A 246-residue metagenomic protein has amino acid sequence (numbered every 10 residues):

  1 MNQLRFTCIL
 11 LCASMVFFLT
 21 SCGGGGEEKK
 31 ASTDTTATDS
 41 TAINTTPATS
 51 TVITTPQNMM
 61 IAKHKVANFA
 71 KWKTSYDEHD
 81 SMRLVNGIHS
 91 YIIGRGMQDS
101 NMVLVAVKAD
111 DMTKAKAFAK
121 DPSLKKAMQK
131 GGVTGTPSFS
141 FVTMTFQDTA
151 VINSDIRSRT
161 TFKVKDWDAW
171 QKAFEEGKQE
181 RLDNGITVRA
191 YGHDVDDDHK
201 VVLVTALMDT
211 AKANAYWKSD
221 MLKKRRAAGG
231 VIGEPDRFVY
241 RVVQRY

Functional and structural regions predicted by a protein language model:
M1-I9: Bacterial N-terminal signal peptides that target proteins for export
F6, G23-R225, G229-Y246: Short S/T/G/P-rich N-terminal loop/turn motif that feeds into the first structured element of a domain
F18-S21: C-terminal motif of bacterial Sec signal peptides marking the signal peptidase cleavage site
